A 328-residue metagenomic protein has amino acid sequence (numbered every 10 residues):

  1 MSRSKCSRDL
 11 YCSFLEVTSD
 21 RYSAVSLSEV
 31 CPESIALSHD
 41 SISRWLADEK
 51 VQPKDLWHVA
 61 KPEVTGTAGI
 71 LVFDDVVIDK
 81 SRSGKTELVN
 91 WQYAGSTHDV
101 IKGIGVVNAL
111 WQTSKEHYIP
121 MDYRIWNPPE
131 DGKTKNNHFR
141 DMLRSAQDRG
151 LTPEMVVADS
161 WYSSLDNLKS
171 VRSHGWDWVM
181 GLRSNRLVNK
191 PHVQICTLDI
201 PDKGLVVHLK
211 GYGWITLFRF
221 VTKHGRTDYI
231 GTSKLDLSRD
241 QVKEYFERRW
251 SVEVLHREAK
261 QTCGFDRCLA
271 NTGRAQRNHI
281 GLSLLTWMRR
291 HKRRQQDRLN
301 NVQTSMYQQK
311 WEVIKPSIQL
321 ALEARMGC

Functional and structural regions predicted by a protein language model:
M1-V51: Gly/serine-rich nucleotide phosphate-binding loop at the start of the catalytic core of nucleotide/ADP-ribose-handling
S2-S4, R8-S13, T18, R82-G84 (+1 more regions): Single, function-defining residue in the core of a domain
K5, T18-R21, A36, D40 (+5 more regions): Generic alpha-helical scaffold signal
S13, R44-K115: Active-site-proximal, Lys/Arg-enriched surface segment that forms a nucleic-acid-binding/basic interface patch
S23, L56, G69-V72, G105 (+2 more regions): Generic hydrophobic, aliphatic-rich segments that mediate packing or membrane embedding
V25-S26, D40, V107, N137 (+2 more regions): Active-site-proximal helix/loop capping residues that flank conserved catalytic or ligand/cofactor
L27, D74, A109-W111, W178 (+1 more regions): Short low-polarity hydrophobic stretches
C31-I35, V64, G150, C263: A broad structural signal for alpha-helix termini and local helix breaks/kinks
